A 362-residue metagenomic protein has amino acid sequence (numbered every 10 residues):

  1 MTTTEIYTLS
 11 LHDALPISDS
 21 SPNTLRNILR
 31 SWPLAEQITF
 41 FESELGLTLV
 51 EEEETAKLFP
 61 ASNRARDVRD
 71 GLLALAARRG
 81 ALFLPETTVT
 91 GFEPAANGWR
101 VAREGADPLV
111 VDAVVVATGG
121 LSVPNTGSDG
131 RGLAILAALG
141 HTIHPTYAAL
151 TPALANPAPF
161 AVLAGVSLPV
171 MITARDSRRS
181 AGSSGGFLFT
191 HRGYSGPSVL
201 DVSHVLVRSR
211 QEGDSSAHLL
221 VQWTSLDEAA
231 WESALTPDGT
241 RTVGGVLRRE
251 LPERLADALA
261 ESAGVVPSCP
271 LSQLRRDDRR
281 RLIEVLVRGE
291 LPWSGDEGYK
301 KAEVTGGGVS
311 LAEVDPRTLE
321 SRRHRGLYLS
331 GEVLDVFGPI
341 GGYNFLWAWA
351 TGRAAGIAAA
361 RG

Functional and structural regions predicted by a protein language model:
T3-L15: Short, small-residue-biased leader/transition segments that mark boundaries at the very start of proteins
L25-P33, T55-A74, V123-S128, L154-A158 (+1 more regions): Short beta-strand to alpha-helix junction loop
S31-A113: Feature captures the FAD/FMN-dependent oxidoreductase FAD-binding
T48, T142-P145, T151-L274: An anion/pyrophosphate-binding glycine-rich loop and adjacent beta-alpha core in soluble alpha-beta enzymes
L84-P85, A258-F337: A glycine-rich dinucleotide-binding beta-alpha-beta segment and adjacent secondary-structure elements that constitute
V89, P108-N125, L136-A137, F187-T190 (+2 more regions): Short hydrophobic core segments
A113-P159: Glycine-rich loop(s) and the adjacent beta-strand/alpha-helix scaffold that form part
L121-L139, V336-G362: A conserved FAD-binding loop/helix module that cradles the flavin
